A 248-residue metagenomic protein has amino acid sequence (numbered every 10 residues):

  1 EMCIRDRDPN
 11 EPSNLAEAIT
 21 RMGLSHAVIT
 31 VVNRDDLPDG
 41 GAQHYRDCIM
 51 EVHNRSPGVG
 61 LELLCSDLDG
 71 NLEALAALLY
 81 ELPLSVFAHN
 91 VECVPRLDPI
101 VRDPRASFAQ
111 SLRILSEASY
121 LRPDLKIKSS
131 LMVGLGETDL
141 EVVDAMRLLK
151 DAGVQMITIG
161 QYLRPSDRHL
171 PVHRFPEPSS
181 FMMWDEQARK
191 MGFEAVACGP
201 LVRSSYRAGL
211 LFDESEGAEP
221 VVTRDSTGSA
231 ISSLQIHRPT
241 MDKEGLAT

Functional and structural regions predicted by a protein language model:
M2-I4: Short, small-residue-biased leader/transition segments that mark boundaries at the very start of proteins
D8-R34: Extended interfacial segments that mediate partner engagement and assembly in macromolecular machines
S13-G23, D47-V59, E73, A77-P83 (+1 more regions): Auxiliary Fe-S-binding modules of radical SAM enzymes
A27-D47, G136-E141: Conserved glycine-rich "GG(E/T)P / GGGxP" loop and the immediately following alpha-helix in the radical SAM core
I29, L63, S129-L131: Structural beta-sheet core signal
V32-R34, S66-L68, V91-V94, Q161-Y162 (+1 more regions): Short, ordered loop/turn segments at secondary-structure junctions
N33-P38, P95-V101, P165-P171: A short acidic, helix-capping loop that chelates divalent metal ions and anchors anionic groups
D69, F87-F108: Acidic/histidine-rich catalytic cores of soluble enzymes
